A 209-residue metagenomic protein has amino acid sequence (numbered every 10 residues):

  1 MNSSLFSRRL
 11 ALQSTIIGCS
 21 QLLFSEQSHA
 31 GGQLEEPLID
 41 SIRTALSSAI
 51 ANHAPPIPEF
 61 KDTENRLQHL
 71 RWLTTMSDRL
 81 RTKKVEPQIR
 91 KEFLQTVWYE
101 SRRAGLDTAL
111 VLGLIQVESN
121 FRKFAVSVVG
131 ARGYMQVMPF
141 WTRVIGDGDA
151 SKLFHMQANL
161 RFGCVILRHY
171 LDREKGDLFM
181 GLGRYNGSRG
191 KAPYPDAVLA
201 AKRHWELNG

Functional and structural regions predicted by a protein language model:
N2-C19: N-terminal secretory signal peptides and thylakoid transit peptides that target proteins across membranes
G31-Q33: Boundary of Sec targeting at the N-terminus
E36-P37: Extreme N-terminal leader/anchor segments
A45-A51: Conserved catalytic or metal-liganding residues and their short signature motifs at active sites of enzymes
A51-G209: Catalytic glycan-binding domains that act on GlcNAc-containing polysaccharides
